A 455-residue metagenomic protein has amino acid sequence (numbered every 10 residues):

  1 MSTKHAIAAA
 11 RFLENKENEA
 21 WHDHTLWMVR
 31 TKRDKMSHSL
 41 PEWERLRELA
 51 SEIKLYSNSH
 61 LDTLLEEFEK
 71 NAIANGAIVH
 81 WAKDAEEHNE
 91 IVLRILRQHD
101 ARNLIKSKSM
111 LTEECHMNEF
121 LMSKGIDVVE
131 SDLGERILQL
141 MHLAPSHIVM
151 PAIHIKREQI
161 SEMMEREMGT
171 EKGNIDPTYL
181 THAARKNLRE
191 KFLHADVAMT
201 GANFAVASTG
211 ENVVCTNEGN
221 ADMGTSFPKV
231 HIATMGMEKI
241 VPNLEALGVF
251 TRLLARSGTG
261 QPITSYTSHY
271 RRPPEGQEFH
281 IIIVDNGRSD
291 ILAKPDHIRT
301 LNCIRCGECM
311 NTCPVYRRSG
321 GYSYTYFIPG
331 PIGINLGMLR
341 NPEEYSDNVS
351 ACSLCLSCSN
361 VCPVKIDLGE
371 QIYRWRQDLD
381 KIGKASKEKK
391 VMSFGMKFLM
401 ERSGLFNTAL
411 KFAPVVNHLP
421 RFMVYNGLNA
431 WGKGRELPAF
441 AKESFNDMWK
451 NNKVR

Functional and structural regions predicted by a protein language model:
M1-D296: The feature marks the mature, well-folded catalytic cores of soluble enzymes
M1-V29, S39, M392-R455: Intrinsic disorder at enzyme termini
D84, C309, D367-L368: Helix N-cap / loop-to-helix initiation motif
N118, E245-G248, R252, G307 (+2 more regions): Predominant activation on well-ordered alpha-helical scaffold segments within soluble catalytic domains
Y266, P274-T300, V315-F422, K433: Ferredoxin-type iron-sulfur electron-transfer modules in oxidoreductases and energy-metabolism complexes
C303: Short Cys/His-rich zinc-binding micro-motifs
G307-M310, R317: Accessory "access/gating" subregions that flank catalytic or transport cores
